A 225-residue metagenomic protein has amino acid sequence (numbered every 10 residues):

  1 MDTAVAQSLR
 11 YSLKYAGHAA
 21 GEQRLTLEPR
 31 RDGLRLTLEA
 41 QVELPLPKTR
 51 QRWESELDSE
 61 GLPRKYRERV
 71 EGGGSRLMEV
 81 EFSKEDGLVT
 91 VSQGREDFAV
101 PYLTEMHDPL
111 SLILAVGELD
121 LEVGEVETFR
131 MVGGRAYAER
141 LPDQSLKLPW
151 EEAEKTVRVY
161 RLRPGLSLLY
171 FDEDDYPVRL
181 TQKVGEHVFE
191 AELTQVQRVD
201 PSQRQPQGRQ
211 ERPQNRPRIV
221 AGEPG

Functional and structural regions predicted by a protein language model:
M1-D86, S92, E118-G225: Acidic, serine/threonine-rich low-complexity disordered tracts
D86-D108: Acidic/charged, solvent-exposed loop-and-adjacent secondary-structure segments enriched in E/D, K/R, S/T, and G/P
L103-E127: Beta-strand/loop-rich accessory regions of lumenal/periplasmic or secreted enzymes, predominantly carbohydrate-active
